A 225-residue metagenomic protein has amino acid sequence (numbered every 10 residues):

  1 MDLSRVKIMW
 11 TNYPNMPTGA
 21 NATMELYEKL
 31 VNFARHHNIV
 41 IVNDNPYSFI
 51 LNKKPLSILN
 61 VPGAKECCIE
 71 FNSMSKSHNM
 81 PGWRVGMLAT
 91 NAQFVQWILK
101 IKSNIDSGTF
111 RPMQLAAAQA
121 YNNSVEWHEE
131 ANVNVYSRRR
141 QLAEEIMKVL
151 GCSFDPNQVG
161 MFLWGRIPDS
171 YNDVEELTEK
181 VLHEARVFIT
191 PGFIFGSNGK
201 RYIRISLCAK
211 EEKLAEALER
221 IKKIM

Functional and structural regions predicted by a protein language model:
M1-M225: PLP-dependent class I/II
